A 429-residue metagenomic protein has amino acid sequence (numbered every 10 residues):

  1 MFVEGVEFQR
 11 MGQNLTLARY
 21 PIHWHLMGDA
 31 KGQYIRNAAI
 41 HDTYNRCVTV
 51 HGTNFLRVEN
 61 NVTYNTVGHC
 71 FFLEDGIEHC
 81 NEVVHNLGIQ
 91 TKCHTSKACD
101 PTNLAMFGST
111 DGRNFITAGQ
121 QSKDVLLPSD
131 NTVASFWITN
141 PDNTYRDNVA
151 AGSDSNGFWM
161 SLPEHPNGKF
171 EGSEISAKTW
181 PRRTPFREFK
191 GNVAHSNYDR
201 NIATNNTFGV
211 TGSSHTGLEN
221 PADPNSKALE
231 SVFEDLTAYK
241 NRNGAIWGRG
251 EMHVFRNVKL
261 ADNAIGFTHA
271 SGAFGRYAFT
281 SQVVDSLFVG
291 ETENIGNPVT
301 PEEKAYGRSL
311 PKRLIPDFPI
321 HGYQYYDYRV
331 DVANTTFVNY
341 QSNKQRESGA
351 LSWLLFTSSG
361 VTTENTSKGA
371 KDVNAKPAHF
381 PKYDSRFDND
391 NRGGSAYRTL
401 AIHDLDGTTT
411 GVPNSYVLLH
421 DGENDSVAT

Functional and structural regions predicted by a protein language model:
M1-F2: Extended acidic/polar, glycine-enriched regions that form or flank non-catalytic beta-rich accessory modules
F8-L26, G32-Q33, N37, H69 (+7 more regions): Acidic/polar low-complexity surface segments
N14, K31, I40-D42, T49-T53 (+5 more regions): Low-complexity, polar/charged sequence tracts that form flexible coils or short amphipathic helices and often embed
Y34-I35, Y44-V48, N54-V62, V67-F71 (+2 more regions): Extended, hydrophobic alpha-helical segments in both membrane/secreted and soluble proteins
S176, H215-N220, T237, N243-G244 (+2 more regions): Intrinsically disordered, low-complexity serine/proline/glycine/threonine-rich regulatory regions
